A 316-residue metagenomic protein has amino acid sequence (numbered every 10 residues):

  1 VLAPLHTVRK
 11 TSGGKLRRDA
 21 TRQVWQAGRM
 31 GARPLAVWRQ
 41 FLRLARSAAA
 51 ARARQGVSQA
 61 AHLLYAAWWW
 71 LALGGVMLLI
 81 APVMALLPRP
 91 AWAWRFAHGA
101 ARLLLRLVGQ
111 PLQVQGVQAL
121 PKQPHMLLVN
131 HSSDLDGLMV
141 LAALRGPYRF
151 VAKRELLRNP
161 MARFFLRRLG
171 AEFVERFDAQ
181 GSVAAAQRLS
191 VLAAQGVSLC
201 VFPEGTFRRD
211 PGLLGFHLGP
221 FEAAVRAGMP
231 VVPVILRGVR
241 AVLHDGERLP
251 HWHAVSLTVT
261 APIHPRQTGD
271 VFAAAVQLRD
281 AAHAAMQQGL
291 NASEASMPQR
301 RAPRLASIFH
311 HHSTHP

Functional and structural regions predicted by a protein language model:
V1-L16, A32-F41: AMP-binding/adenylate-forming catalytic domain of the ANL superfamily
A3, V174, V234: Hydrophobic residues at beta-strand termini and immediately following loops that shape nucleotide-binding pockets
R18-Q26: AMP-dependent adenylate-forming
Q26, G56, A60, V183-P316: Non-catalytic C-terminal accessory region of glycerolipid acyltransferases and related lyso-lipid remodeling enzymes
Q26-M30, L35-G99, Q118-K122, A273-P316: Membrane-interfacial terminal anchoring regions of lipid-handling membrane enzymes
M77-A93, R106-L107, K122-A179: Catalytic core of membrane glycerolipid acyltransferases/transacylases, capturing the structured, soluble-facing
G99-P124: A short, well-structured juxtamembrane/interface segment
V114, E172-E175, P265: Short acidic-hydrophobic, aromatic-tinged amphipathic segments that line or gate anion-handling sites
